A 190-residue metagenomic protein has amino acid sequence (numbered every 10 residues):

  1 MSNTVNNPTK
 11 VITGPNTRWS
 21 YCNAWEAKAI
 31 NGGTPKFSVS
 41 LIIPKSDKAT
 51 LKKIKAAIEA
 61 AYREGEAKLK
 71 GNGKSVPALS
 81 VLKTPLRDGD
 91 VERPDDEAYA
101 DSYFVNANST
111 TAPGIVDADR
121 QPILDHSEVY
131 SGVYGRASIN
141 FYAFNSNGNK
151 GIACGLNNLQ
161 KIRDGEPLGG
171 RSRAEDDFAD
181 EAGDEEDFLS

Functional and structural regions predicted by a protein language model:
M1-F104: OB-fold ssDNA-binding interfaces and closely related basic DNA-contact patches used across DNA replication/repair
M1-T9, E166-S190: Acidic, gly/ser/pro-rich intrinsically disordered tails
I43-K45, F141-A143, R163: Beta-strand elements of well-folded, non-transmembrane domains
K55-A60, D119-P122, G170-E181: Short intrinsically disordered coil segments
N106-L124: Beta-strand/loop nucleic-acid-binding surfaces
A118-G135, Y142-I152: Exposed beta-sheet edge/beta-hairpin loop segments within beta-rich domains
S146-E166: OB-fold/S1-family single-stranded nucleic acid-binding modules
